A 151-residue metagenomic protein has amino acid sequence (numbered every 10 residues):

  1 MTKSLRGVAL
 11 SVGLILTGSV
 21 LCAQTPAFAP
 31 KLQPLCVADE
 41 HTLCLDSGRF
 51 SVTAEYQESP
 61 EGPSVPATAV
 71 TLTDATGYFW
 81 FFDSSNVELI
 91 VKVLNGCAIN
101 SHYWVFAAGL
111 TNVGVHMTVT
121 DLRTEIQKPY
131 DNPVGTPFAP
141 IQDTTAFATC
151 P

Functional and structural regions predicted by a protein language model:
M1-L5: N-terminal secretory signal peptides that target proteins for export/translocation
R6-A9, D131: Short helix-onset patch at the extreme N-terminus, typifying the N->h transition of secretory signal peptides
A9-S19: Bacterial N-terminal signal peptides
Q24-L122, I126-P151: Polar/charged low-complexity regulatory segments
